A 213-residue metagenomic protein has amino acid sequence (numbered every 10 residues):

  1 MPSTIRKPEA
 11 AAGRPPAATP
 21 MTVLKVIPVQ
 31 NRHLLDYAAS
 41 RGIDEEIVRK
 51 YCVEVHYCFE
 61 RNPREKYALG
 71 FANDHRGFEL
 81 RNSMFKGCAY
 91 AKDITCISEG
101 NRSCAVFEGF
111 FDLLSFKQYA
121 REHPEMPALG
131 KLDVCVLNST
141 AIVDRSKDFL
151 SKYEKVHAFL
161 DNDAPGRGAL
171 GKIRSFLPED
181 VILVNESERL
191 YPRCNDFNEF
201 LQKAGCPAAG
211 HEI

Functional and structural regions predicted by a protein language model:
M1, C52-E54, Q202-G205: Short, small/acidic-rich helices and loops at N termini and domain boundaries of DNA replication/processing enzymes
M1-Y37, A164: Non-catalytic accessory segments of DNA primases and related replication-initiation nucleases
T22, A89, P192-N195: Residue-level signal for pocket-adjacent positions within structured domains
V26-V29, E45, F71, E199: Generic structural "secondary-structure junction" signal
L35-I47: Serine endopeptidase catalytic core focused on the charge-relay Asp
D36, V55-F149: Phosphate-handling DNA/RNA-contact segment within nucleic-acid enzymes
R102, Q118-I213: TOPRIM fold recognition
